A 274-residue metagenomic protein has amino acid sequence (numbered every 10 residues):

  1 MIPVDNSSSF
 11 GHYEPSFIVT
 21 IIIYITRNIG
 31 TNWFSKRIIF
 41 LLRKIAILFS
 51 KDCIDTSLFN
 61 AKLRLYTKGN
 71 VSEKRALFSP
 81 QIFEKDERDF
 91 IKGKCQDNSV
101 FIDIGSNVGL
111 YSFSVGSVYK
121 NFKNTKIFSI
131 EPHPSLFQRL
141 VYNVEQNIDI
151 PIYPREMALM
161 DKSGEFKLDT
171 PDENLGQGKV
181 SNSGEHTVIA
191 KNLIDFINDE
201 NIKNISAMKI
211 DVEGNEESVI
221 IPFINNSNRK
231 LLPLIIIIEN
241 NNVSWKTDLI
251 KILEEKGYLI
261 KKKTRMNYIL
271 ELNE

Functional and structural regions predicted by a protein language model:
M1-E274: Phosphate/nucleotide-binding beta-alpha loop and adjacent structural elements of enzyme active sites
